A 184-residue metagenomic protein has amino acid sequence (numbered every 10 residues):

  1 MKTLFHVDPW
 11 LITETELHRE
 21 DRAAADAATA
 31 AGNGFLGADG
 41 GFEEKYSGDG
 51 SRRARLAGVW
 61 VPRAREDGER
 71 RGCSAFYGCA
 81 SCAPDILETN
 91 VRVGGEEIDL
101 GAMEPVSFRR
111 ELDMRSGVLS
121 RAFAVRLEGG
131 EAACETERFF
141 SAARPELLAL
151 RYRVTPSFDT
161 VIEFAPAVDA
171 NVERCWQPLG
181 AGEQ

Functional and structural regions predicted by a protein language model:
K2-Q184: Beta-sandwich/jelly-roll carbohydrate-recognition scaffolds of carbohydrate-active enzymes
